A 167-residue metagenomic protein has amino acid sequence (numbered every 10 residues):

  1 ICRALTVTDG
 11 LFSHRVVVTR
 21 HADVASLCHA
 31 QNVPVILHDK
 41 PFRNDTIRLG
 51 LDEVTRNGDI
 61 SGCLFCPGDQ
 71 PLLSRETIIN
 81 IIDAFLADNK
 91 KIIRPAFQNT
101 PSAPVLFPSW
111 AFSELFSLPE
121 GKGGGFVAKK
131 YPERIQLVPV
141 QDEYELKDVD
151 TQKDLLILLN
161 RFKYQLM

Functional and structural regions predicted by a protein language model:
I1-G62, E76: Conserved N-terminal catalytic core of the sugar/cofactor nucleotidyltransferase
G10, A30, R56, D83-A87 (+3 more regions): Secondary-structure boundary motif
H14, P34, K91, R134-Q136 (+1 more regions): Conserved beta-strand segments of alpha/beta enzyme cores
A25, N44-I47, I78, F112 (+2 more regions): A general structural signal for well-ordered alpha-helical segments in protein cores
V35-P41, Q70, E143-L146: Glycine-rich "substrate-gating" loop/helix at the edge of Rossmann-like oxidoreductase active sites
L37, R94, L137-P139: Structural signal for conserved beta-strand scaffold positions within catalytic alpha/beta enzyme cores
F42-F116: Conserved beta-loop-beta/alpha segment of the NTase-like Rossmann-fold superfamily that binds/positions NTPs
P119-M167: Conserved alpha/beta core of the MobA/IspD/sugar-nucleotide pyrophosphorylase nucleotidyltransferase superfamily
